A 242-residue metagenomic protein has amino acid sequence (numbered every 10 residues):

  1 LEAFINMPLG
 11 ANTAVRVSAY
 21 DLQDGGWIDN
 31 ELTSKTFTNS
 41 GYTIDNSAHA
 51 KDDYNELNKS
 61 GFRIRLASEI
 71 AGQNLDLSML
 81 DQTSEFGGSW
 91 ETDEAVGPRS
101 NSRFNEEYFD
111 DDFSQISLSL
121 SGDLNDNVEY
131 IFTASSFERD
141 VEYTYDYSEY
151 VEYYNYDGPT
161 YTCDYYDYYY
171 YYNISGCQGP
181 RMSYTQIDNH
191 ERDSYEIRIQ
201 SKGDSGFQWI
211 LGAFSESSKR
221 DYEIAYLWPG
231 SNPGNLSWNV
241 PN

Functional and structural regions predicted by a protein language model:
L1-G87, D112-L118, N189-E191, Y195 (+1 more regions): Transmembrane beta-barrel wall of Gram-negative outer-membrane proteins
I28-D53, S89-F104, D146-T185, A225-N242: Solvent-exposed loop segments that connect transmembrane elements
N58, L66, A71, L77 (+6 more regions): Polar low-complexity intrinsically disordered regions
S68, T144-D146: Intrinsically disordered, low-complexity segments enriched in polar/charged small residues
N74, L80, F113-Y143, G179-N242: Face-selective signature of the C-terminal outer-membrane beta-barrel domain
T83-V96, S217-D221: Surface-exposed extracellular loop regions of Gram-negative outer-membrane beta-barrel proteins, predominantly
